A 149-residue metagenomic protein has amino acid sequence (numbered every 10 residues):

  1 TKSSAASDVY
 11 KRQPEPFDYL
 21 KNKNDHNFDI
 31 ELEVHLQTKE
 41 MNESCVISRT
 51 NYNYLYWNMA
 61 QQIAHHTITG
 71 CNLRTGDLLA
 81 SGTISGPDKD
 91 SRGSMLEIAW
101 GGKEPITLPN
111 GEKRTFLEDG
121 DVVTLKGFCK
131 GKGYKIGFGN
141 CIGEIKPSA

Functional and structural regions predicted by a protein language model:
T1-A6, Y10: Single conserved hydrophobic/aromatic residue that forms the stacking wall/gate of nucleotide- or nucleobase-binding
K2, H26-F28: Residue-level preference for beta-strand/loop junctions
S4, T38-E40, S85: Short loop/turn segments at secondary-structure transitions that flank enzyme active sites
K11-D25, L32-A80: A beta-strand-loop signature enriched in Asp, Gly, Thr, and Trp that corresponds to the sialidase/neuraminidase Asp-box
F28-I30, G139: Residues that flank catalytic or metal-binding motifs in active/ligand-binding sites
I30-Q37, D121-G127: Short conserved beta-strand and strand-loop elements enriched in small hydrophobics with frequent Asp/Gly
W57-H65, T75, L79-F128, G133-E144: Active-site pocket scaffolds in enzymes
